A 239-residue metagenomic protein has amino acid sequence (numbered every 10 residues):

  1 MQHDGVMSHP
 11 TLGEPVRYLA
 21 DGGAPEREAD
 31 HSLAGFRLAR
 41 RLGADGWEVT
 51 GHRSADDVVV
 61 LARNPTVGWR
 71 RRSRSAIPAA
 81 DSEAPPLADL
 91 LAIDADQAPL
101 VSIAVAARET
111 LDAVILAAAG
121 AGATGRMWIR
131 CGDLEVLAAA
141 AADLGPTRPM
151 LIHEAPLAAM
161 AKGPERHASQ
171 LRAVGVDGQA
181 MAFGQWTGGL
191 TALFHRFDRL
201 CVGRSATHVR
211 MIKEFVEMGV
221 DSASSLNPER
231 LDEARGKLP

Functional and structural regions predicted by a protein language model:
M1-P239: Phosphate-group recognition and catalysis centered on beta-loop-alpha active-site segments
